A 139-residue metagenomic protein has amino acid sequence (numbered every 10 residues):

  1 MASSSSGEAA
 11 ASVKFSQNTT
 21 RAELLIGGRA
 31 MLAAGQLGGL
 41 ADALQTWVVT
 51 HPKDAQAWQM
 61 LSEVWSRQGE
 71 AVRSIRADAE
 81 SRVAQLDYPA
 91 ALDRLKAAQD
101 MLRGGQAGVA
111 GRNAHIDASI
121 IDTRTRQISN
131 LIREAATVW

Functional and structural regions predicted by a protein language model:
M1-A2, A9-Q68, V72: Alpha-helical adaptor scaffolds
E8-S12, A43, S74-D78, R82 (+2 more regions): Alpha-helical solenoid repeat scaffolds, predominantly canonical TPR units
K14, W47-V48, G105-A107, G111-R112: Short coil/turn linkers that connect adjacent helices within long alpha-helical scaffolds, especially alpha-solenoid
S16-Q17, H51, Q85-L86, L102-G105: Alpha-helical junction/boundary sensor with strong preference for TPR arrays
A33-G38, R67-A77, A107-G108, R112 (+1 more regions): Alpha-helical linker/edge segments of TPR/alpha-solenoid repeat scaffolds and analogous pre-/post-domain helices
V72, Y88-P89, A97-G108: Extended alpha-helical scaffolding segments
